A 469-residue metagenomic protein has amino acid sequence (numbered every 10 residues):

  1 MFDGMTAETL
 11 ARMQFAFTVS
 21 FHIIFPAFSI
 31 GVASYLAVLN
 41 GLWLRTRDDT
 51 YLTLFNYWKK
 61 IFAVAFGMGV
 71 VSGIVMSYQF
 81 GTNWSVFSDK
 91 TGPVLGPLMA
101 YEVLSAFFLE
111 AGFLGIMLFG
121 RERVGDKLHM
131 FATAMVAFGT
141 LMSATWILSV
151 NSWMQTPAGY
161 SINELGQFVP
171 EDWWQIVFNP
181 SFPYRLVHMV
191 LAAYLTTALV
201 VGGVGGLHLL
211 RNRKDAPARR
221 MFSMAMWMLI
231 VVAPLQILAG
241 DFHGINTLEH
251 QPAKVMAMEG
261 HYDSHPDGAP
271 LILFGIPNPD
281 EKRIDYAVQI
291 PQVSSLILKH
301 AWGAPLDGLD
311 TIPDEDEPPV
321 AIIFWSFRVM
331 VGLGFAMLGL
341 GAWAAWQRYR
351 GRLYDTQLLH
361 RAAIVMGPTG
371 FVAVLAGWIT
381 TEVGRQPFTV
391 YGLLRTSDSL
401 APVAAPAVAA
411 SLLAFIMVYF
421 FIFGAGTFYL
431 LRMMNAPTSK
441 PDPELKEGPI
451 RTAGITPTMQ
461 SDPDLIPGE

Functional and structural regions predicted by a protein language model:
M1-E469: Polytopic transmembrane helical bundles with strong interfacial aromatic enrichment
